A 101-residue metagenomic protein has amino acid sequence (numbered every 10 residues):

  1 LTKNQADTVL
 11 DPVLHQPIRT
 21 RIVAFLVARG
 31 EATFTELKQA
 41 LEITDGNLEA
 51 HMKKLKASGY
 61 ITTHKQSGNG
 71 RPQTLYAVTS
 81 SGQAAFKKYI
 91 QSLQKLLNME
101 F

Functional and structural regions predicted by a protein language model:
L1-D7, A24-A28, S80-F101: Amphipathic alpha-helical dimerization/coiled-coil segments that flank or bridge DNA-binding/regulatory modules
A6-N47, G68-A77: N-terminal helix-turn-helix DNA-binding core of bacterial DNA-binding proteins
A50, T74, F86: Short, electropositive, low-hydrophobicity segments enriched in small/polar residues
M52-L55: Basic amphipathic alpha-helical segments that dock to polyanions
G59: Glycine-centered, phosphate/nucleic-acid-interacting loop/turn motifs that mediate DNA/RNA or nucleotide
T63: Short beta-strand "wing" residues that participate in macromolecule-binding interfaces
